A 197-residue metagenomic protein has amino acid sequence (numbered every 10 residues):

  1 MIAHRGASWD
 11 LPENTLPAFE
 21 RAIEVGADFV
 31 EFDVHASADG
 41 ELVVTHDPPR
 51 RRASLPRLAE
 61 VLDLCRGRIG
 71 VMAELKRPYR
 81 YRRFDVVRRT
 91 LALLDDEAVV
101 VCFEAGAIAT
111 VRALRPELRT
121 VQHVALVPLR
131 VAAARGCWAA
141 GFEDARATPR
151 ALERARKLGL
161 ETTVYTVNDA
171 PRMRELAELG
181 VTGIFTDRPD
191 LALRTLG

Functional and structural regions predicted by a protein language model:
M1-G197: Phosphate-group recognition and catalysis centered on beta-loop-alpha active-site segments
